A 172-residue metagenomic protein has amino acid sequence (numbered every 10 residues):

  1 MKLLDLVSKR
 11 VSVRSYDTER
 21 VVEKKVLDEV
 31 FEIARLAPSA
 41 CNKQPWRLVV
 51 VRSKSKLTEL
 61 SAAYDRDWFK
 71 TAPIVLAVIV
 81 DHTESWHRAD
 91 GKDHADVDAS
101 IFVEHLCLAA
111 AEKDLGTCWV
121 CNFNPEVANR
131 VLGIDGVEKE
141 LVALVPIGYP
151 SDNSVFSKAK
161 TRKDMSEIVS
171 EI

Functional and structural regions predicted by a protein language model:
L3-V22, A143-I172: C-terminal helix-cap and adjacent tail motif
V11, S55, F123-E126: Alpha-helix/helix-capping structural signal
K25-V26, F31-E32, L36-F102: Glycine/small-residue-rich phosphate/adenosyl-binding loop
A34, L76, D90-V131: Small-aliphatic-rich amphipathic alpha-helix that forms the alpha element of a beta-alpha
A40-K43, W68-K70, I134-E138, K160-R162: Solvent-exposed alpha-helices and their adjacent loops that cap or buttress functional pockets in soluble metabolic
P73-V75, T117, K139-V142: Structural motif
V80, C121-N122, Y149: Short secondary-structure boundary segments
A128-V142: Short, electropositive alpha-helical surface patch
